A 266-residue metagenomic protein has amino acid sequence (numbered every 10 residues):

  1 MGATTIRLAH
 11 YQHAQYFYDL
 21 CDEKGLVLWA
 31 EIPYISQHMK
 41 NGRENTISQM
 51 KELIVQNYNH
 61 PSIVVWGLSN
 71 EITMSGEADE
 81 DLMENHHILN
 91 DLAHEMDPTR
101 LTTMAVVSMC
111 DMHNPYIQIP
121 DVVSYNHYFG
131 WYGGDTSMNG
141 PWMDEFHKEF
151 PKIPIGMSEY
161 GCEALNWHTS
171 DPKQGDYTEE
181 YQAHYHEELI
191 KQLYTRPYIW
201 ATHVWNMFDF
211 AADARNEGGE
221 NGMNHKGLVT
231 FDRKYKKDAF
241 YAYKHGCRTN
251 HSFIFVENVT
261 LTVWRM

Functional and structural regions predicted by a protein language model:
M1-M266: Extended substrate-binding grooves/exosites of carbohydrate-active enzymes
